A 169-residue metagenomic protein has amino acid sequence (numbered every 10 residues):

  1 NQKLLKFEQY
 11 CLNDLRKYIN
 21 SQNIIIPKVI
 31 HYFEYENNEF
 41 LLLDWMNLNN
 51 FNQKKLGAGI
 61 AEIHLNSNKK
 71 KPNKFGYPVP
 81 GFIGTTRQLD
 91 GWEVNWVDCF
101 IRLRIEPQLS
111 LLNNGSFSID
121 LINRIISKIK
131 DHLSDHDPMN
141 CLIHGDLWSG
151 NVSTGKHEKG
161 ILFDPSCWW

Functional and structural regions predicted by a protein language model:
N1-D98: ATP-binding pocket architecture of kinase catalytic cores
L15, D120-L121, F163: Alpha-helix boundary/interfacial micro-motifs
P27-V29, S127-K130, W148: A generic local structural motif
F40, N140-L142, G160: Hydrophobic "anchor" residues on beta-strands that sit immediately upstream of conserved functional sites
N47, N68-L142, G155: An alpha-helical support segment within catalytic cores of ATP-dependent transferases
C141, D146, N151: Conserved catalytic-loop position in the HRD/HxD motif
G150-W169: Catalytic activation segment of kinase domains across protein kinase-like and atypical kinase folds
